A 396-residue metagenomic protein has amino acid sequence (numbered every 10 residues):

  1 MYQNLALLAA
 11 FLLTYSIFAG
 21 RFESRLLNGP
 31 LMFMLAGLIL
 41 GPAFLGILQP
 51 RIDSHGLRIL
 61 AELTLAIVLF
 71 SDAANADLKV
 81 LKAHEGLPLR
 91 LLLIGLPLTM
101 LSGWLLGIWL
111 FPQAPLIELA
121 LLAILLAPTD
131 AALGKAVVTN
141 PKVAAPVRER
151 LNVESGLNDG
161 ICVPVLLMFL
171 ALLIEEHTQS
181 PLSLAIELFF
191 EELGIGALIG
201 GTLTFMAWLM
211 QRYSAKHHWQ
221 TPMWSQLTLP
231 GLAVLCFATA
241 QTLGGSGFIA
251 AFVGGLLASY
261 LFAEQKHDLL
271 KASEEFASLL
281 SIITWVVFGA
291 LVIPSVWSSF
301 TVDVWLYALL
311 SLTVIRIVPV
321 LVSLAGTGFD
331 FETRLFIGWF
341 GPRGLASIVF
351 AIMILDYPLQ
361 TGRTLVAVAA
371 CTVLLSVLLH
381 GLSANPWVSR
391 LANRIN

Functional and structural regions predicted by a protein language model:
M1-N396: Transmembrane helical cores of multi-pass secondary ion antiporters/exchangers
